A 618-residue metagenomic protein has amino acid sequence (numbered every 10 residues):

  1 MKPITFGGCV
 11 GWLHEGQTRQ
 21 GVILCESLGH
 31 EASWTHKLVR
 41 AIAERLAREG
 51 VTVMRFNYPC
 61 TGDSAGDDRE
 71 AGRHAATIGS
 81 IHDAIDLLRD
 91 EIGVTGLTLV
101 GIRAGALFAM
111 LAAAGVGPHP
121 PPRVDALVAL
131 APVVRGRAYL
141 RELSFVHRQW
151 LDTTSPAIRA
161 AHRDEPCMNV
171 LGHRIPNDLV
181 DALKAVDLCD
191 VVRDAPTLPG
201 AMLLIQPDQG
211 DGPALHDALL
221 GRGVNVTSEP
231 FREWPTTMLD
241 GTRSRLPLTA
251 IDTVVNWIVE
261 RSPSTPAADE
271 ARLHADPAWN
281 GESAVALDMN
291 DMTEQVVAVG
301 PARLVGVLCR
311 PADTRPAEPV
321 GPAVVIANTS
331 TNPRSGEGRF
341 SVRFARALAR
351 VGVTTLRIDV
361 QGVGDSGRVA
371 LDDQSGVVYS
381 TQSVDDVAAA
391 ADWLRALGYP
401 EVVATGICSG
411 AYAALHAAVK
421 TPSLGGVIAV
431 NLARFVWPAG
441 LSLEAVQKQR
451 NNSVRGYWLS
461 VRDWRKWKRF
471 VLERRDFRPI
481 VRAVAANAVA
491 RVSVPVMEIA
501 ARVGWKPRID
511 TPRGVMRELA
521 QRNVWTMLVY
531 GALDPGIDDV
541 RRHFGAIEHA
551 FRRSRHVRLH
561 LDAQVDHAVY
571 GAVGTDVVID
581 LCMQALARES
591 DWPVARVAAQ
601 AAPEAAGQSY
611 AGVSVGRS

Functional and structural regions predicted by a protein language model:
M1-Q20, E260-P322, G571: N-terminal cap/lid segment of alpha/beta-hydrolase-fold proteins
E15-N57, P311-D359, V369: Short, surface-exposed "cap/lid" segments of acyl-processing enzymes
L38, R69-E91, D373-A396: Alpha/beta-hydrolase active-site loop
N57-G72, I358-S375: Glycine-rich "HGGG/HGxG" loop immediately N-terminal to the catalytic nucleophile of the alpha/beta-hydrolase
G72, P122-R222, V226-I251, V255 (+2 more regions): The alpha/beta-hydrolase serine catalytic core
I92-R103, R395-C408: Alpha/beta-hydrolase fold nucleophile elbow
V100-M110, A131, T405-A414: Gly/Ala-rich beta-loop-alpha elbow adjacent to hydrolase catalytic centers
P235-D288, A563-S618: Catalytic active-site module of serine/aspartate enzymes centered on a nucleophile-bearing elbow/loop
